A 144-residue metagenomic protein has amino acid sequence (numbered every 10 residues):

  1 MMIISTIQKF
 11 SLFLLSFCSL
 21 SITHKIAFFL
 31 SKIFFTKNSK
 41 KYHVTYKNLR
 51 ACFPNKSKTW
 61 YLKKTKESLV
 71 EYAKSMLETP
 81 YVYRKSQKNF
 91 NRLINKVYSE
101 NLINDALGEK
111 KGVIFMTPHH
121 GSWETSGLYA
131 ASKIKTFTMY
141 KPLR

Functional and structural regions predicted by a protein language model:
M1-T117: Membrane-anchoring hydrophobic helices of lipid-metabolizing enzymes
E109-R144: Catalytic core of membrane glycerolipid acyltransferases/transacylases, capturing the structured, soluble-facing
